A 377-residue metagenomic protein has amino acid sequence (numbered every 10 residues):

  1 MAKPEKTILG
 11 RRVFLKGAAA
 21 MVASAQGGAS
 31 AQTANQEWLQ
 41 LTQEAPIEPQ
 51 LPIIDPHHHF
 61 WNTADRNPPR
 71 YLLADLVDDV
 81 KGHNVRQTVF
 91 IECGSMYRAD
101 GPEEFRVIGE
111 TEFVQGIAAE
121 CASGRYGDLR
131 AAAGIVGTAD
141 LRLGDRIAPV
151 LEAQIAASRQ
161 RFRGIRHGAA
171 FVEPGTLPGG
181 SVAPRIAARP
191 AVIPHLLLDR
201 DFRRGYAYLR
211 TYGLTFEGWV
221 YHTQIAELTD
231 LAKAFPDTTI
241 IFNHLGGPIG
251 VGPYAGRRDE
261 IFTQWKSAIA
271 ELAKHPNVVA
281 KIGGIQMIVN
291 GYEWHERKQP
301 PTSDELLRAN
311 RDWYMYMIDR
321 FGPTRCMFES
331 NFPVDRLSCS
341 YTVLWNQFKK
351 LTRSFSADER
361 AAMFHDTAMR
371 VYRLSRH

Functional and structural regions predicted by a protein language model:
P4, I8-L9, V13-A25, Q32-P52 (+5 more regions): Mid-to-C-terminal alpha-helical segments outside catalytic/metal-binding sites
T33-L41, P102-Q224, D230-A234, G246 (+2 more regions): Active-site gating/metal-coordination segments in enzymes
Q50-P52, N84-Q87, D128-A133, R159-R163 (+4 more regions): Short, well-ordered coil/turn segments that N-cap beta-strands
I53-T63, F242-L245: Histidine-centered catalytic micro-motifs
H57, T88, I135, L209 (+5 more regions): Conserved, mostly hydrophobic/aromatic
H59, C93-G94, T138-R142, H167-A170 (+4 more regions): Active-site beta-loop-alpha junctions enriched in small/polar residues
N67-R130: Alpha-helical scaffold segments that flank or form the walls of functional sites
A183, A188-M327, S338, S356: Catalytic pocket-lining loop regions of alpha/beta-barrel enzymes, especially the amidohydrolase/enolase/GH5 lineages
